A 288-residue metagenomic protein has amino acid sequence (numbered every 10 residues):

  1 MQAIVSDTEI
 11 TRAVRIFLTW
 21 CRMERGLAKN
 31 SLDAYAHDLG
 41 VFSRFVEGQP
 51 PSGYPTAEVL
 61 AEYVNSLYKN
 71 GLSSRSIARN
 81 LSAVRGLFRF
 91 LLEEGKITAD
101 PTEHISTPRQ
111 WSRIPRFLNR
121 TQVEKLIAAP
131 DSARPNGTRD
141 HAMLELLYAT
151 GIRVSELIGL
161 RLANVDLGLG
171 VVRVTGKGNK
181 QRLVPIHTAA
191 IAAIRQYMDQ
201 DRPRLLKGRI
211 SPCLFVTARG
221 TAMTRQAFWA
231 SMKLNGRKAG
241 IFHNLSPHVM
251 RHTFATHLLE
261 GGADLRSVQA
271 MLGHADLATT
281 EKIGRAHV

Functional and structural regions predicted by a protein language model:
M1-R285: Conserved catalytic core of the tyrosine transesterase superfamily
